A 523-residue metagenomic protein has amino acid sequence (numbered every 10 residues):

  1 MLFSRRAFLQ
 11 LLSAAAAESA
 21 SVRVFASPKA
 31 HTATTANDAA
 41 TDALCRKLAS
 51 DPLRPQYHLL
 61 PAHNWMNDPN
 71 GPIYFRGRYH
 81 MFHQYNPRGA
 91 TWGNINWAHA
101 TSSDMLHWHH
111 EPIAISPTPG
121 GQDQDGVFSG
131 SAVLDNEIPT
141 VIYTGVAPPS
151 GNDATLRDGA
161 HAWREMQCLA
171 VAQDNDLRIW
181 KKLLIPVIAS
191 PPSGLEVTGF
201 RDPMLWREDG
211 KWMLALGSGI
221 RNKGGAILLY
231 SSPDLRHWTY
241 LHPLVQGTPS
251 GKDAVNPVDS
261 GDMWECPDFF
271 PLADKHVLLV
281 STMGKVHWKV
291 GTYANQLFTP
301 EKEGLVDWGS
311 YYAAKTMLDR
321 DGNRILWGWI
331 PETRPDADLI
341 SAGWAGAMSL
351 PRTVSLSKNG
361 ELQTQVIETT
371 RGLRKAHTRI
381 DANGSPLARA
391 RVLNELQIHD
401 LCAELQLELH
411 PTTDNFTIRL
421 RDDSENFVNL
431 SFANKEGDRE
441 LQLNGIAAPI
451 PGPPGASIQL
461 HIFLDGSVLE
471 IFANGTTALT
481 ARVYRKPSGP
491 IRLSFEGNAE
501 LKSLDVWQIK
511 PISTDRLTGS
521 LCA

Functional and structural regions predicted by a protein language model:
M1-A16: N-terminal secretory signal peptides and thylakoid transit peptides that target proteins across membranes
H31-N70, G89-W92, L106-L134, D176-R207 (+4 more regions): Surface loop/turn signatures of beta-propeller and other carbohydrate-active proteins
T41, H287, A294-F298, E303-G309 (+1 more regions): Beta-rich accessory regions
D68-R88, W92, P112-I113, F128-A160 (+8 more regions): Hydrophobic core segments of beta-strands in well-ordered, beta-rich domains
H99-S102, E165-D174, L228-P233, V290-Y293 (+1 more regions): Beta-propeller blade signature
P117-G121, D125, I142, A147-S150 (+4 more regions): Accessory beta-strand-rich segments of carbohydrate-active enzymes
G145, N152-A154, H161-D176, W180-P191 (+3 more regions): An acidic-aromatic loop/edge-strand motif
